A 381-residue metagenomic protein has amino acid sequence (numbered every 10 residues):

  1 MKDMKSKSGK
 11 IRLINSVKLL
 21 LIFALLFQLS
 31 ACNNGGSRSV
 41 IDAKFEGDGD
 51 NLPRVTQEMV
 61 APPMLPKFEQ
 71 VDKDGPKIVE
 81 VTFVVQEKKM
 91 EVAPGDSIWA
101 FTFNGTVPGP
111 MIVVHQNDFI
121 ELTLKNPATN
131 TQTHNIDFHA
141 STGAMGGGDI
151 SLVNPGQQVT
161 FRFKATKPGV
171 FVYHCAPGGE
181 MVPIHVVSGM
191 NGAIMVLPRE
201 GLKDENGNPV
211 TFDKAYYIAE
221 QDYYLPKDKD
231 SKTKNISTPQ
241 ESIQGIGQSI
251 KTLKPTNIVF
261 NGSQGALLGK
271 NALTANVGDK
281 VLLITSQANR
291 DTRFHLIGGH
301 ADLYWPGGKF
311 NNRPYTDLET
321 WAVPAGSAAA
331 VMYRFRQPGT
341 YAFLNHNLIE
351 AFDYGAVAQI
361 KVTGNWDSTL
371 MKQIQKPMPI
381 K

Functional and structural regions predicted by a protein language model:
M1-I14: N-terminal secretory signal peptides that target proteins for export/translocation
N15-I22: Sec-dependent signal peptide recognition, specifically the positively charged N-region followed immediately by
Q28-A31: C-terminal motif of bacterial Sec signal peptides marking the signal peptidase cleavage site
N33-K381: Copper-binding active sites and cupredoxin-like electron-transfer domains, recognizing His/Cys-rich ligand loops
